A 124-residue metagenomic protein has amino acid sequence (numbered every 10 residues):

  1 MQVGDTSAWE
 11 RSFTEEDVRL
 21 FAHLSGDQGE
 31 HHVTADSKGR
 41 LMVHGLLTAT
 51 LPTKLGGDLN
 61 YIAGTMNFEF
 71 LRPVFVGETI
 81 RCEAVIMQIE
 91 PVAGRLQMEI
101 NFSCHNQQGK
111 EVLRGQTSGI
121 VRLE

Functional and structural regions predicted by a protein language model:
M1-A63: Hot-dog-fold acyl-thioester-processing enzymes
M1-V3, V74-V76, V85-E124: HotDog/MaoC-like acyl-thioester-processing domains
T6, L47, T79-R81, V85: Residue-level marker of beta-strand positions
T6-E10, N67, R114-S118: Well-ordered beta-strand positions in beta-sheet-rich domains
P52, F70, A84-I86: Conserved hydrophobic positions within beta-strands
T65-L71: Short alpha-helix capping/helix-loop boundary micro-motifs
N67, R81-E83, N101: Conserved beta-strand residues within beta-sheet cores
